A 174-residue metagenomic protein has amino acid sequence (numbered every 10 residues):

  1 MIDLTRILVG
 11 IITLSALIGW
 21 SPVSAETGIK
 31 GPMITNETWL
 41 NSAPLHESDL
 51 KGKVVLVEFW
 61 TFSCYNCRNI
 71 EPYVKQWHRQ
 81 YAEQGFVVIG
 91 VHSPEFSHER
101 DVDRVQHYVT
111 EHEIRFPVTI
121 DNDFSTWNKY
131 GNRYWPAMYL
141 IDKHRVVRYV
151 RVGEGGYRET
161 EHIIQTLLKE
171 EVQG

Functional and structural regions predicted by a protein language model:
M1-V9: Bacterial N-terminal signal peptides that target proteins for export
V9-G19: Bacterial N-terminal signal peptides
W20-S48: N-terminal "domain-start" segment that seeds a small globular fold
H46-R68, V88: Short active-site neighborhood of thiol/selenol oxidoreductases, capturing the structured segment around
K53, T110-F116, I120-Q165: Thiol/disulfide oxidoreductase modules built on the thioredoxin-like
R68-H112, N122-N128: Structural microenvironment flanking redox-active thiols in thiol-disulfide oxidoreductases
T166-G174: Short, solvent-exposed cationic patches
